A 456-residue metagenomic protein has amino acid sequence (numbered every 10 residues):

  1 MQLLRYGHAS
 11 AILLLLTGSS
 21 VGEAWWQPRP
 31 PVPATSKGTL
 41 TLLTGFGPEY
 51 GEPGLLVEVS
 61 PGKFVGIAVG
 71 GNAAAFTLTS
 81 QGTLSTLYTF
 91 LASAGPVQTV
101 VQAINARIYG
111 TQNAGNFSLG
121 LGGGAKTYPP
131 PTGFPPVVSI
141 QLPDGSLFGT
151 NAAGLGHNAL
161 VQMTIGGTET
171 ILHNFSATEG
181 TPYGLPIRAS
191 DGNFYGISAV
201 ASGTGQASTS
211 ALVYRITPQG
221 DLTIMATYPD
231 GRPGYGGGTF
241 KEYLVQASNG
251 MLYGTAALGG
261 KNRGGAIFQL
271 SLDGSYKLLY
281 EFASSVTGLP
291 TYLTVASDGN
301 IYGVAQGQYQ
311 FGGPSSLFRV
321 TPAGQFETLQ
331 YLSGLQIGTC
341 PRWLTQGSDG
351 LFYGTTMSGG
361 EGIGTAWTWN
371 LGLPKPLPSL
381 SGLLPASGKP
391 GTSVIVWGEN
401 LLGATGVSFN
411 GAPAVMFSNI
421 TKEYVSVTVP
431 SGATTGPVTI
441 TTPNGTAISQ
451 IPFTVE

Functional and structural regions predicted by a protein language model:
Q2-H8, G18-E456: Extracellular beta-propeller repeat domains
